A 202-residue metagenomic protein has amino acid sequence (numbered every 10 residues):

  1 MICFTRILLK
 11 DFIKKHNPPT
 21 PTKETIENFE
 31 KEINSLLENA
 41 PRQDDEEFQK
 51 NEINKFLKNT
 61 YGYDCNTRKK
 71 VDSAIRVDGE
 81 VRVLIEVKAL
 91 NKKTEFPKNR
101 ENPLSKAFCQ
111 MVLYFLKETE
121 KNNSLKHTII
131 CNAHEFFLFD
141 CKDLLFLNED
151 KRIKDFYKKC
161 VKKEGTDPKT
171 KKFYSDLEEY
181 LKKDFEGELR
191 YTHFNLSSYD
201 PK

Functional and structural regions predicted by a protein language model:
M1-H127, E135-N148, F156-C160, P168-Y174: A short, conserved, highly charged catalytic patch centered on acidic carboxylates
E164-G165, K182: Basic- and aromatic-enriched surface patches that contact anionic nucleotides/nucleic acids
Y180-K202: Non-catalytic nucleic-acid substrate-recognition regions in nucleic-acid-modifying enzymes
